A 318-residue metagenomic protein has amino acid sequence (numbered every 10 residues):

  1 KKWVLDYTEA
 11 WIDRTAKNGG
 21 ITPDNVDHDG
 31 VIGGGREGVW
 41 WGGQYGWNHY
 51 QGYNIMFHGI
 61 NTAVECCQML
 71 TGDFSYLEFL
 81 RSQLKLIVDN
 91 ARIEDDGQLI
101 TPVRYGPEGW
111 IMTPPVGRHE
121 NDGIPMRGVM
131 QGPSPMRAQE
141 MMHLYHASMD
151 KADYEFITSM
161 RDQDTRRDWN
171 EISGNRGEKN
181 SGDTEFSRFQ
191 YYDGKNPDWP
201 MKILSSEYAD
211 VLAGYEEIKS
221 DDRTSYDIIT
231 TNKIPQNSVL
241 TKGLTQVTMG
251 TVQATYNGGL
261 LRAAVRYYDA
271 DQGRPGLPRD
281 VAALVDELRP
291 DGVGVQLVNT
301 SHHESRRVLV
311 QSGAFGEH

Functional and structural regions predicted by a protein language model:
K1-H318: Glycan-recognition and catalytic cores of secretory/periplasmic carbohydrate-active enzymes
